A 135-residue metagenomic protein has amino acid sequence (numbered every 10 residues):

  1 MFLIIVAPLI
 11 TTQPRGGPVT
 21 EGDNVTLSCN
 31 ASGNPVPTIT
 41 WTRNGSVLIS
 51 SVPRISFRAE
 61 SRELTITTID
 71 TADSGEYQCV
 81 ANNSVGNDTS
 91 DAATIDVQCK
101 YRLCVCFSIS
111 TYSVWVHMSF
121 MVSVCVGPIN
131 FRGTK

Functional and structural regions predicted by a protein language model:
M1-V122, V126-K135: Immunoglobulin-superfamily
